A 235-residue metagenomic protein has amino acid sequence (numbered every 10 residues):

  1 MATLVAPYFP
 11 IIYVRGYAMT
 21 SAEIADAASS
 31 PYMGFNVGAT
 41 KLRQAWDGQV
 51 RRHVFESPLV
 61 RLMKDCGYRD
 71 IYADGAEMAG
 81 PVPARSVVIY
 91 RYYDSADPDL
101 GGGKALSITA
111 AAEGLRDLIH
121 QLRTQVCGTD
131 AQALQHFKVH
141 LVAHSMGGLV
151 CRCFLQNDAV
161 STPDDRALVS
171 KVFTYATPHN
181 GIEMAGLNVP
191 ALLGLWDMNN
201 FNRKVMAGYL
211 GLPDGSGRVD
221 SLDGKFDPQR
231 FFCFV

Functional and structural regions predicted by a protein language model:
M1-L4, Y8, Y13, M19-E56 (+4 more regions): Helical cap/lid subdomain of alpha/beta-hydrolase-fold lipid enzymes that gates access to the catalytic pocket
A18, D26-V139: Active-site catalytic motif of lipid deacylating hydrolases and related acyltransferases
Q132-Q135, M146-G147, D165, D227: Extracytoplasmic/secreted proteins and extracellular or luminal domains
V139-L141, V169: Internal metal/ion-chelating core segments
V142-A143, G147, C151: Gly/Ala-rich beta-loop-alpha elbow adjacent to hydrolase catalytic centers
